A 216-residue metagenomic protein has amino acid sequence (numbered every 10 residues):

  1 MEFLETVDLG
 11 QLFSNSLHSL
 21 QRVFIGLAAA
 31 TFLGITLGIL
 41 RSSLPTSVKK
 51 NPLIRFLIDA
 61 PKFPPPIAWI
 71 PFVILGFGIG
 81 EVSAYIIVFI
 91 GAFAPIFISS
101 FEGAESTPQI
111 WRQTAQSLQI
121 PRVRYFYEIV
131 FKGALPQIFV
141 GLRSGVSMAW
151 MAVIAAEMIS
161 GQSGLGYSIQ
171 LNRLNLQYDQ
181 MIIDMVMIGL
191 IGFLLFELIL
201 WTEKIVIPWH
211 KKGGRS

Functional and structural regions predicted by a protein language model:
M1-A28: Periplasmic/extracellular loop-to-transmembrane helix junction in inner-membrane transport proteins
E2-E5, S160-R173: Short hydrophobic, aromatic-rich alpha-helical segments embedded in or entering the lipid bilayer of multi-pass
N15-S16, T36-I74, I98-S106, Q113: Cytoplasmic-entry segments and transmembrane alpha-helices of multi-pass inner-membrane transporters
P45, I182-S216: C-terminal transmembrane helix and the adjacent membrane-cytosol boundary/short C-terminal tail of inner/organellar
L57-F63, V73-G76, I86-S100, A104 (+3 more regions): Hydrophobic transmembrane alpha-helices
I86, I90, R122-A156, I183 (+3 more regions): Transmembrane alpha-helices
S99, G103-G141, L165: Short cytoplasmic-facing helical segments at TM-TM junctions of multi-pass membrane proteins
